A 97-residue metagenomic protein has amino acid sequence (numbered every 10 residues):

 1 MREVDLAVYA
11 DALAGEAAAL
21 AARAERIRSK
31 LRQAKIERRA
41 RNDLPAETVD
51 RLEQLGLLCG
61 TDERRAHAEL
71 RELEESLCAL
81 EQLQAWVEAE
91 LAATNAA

Functional and structural regions predicted by a protein language model:
M1-I36, H67-E74: Short, charge/polar-rich alpha-helical segments
A19-G60: Extended alpha-helical coiled-coil "stalk/arm" regions that act as elongated linkers or oligomerization scaffolds
G56-L70: Long amphipathic all-alpha helical oligomerization modules
H67-A97: Long amphipathic alpha-helical coiled-coil segments
